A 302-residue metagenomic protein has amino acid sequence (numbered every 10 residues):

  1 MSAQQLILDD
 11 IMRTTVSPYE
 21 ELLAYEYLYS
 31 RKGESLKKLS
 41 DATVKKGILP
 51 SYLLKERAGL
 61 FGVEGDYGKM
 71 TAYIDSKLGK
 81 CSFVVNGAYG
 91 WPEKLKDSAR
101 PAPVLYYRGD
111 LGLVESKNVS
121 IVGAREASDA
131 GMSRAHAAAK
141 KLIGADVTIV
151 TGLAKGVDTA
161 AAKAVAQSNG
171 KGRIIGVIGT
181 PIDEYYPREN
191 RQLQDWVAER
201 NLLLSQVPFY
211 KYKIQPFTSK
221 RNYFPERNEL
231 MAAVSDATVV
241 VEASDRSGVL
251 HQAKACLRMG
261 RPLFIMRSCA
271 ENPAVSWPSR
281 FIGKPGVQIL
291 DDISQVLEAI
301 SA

Functional and structural regions predicted by a protein language model:
M1-Y19, N86-A302: Glycine-biased, small-residue-rich flexible motifs in mid-sequence functional cores and linkers
M1-Y89: Short, small/acidic-rich helices and loops at N termini and domain boundaries of DNA replication/processing enzymes
